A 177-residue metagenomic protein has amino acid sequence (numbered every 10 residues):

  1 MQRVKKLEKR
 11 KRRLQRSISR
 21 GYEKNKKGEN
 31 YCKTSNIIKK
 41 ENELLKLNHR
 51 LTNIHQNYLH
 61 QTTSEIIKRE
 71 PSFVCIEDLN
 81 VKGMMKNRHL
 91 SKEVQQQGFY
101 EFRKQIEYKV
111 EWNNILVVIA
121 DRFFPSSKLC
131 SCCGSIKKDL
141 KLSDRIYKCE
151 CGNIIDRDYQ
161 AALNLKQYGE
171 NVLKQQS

Functional and structural regions predicted by a protein language model:
M1-S177: Positively charged, helix-rich recognition surfaces that bind polyanionic ligands
